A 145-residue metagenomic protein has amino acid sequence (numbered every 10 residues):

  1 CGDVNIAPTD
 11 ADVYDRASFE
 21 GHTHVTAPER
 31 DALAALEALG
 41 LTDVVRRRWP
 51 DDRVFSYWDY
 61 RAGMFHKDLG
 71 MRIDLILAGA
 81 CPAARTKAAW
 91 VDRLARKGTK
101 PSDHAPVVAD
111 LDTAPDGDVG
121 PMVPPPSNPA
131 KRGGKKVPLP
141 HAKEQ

Functional and structural regions predicted by a protein language model:
C1-V4: Active-site flanking residues adjacent to catalytic metal/cofactor-binding acidic residues
T9-K131, K135-Q145: Metal-dependent phosphoester-hydrolase catalytic domains
